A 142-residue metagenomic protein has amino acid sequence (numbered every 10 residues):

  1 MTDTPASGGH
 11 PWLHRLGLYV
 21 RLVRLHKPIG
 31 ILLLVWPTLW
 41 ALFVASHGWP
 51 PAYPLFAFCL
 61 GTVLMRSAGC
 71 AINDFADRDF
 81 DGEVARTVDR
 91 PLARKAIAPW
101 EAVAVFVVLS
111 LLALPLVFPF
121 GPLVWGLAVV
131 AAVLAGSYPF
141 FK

Functional and structural regions predicted by a protein language model:
T2-L32, D79-V105, G136-K142: Interhelical loop and helix-boundary elements at the membrane-water interface of polytopic inner-membrane proteins
G30-L34, C70, L109-S110: Hydrophobic alpha-helical transmembrane segments in multi-pass membrane proteins
T38-A45, A113-G121, A135-K142: Structural signal for membrane-spanning alpha-helices in multi-pass inner-membrane proteins, emphasizing helix cores
G48-A57: Juxtamembrane helix-entry segments on the extracytoplasmic side of multipass membrane proteins
A57-T62, R78-A132: Multi-pass membrane catalytic core of lipid/isoprenoid biosynthesis enzymes
T62-A71, A132-G136: Central hydrophobic cores of alpha-helical transmembrane segments in multi-pass inner-membrane proteins across all
A71-D79: Membrane-spanning helices that line or support transport/gating and their immediate boundary helices in channels
